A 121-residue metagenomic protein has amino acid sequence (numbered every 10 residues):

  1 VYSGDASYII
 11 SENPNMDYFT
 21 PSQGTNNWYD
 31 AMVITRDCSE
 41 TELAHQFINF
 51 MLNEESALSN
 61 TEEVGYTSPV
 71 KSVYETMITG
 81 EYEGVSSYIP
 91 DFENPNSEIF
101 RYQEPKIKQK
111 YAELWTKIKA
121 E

Functional and structural regions predicted by a protein language model:
V1-P21: Ligand-binding pocket segment of bilobal, Venus flytrap-like solute-binding proteins
P21-G24, D37, R101-P105: A generic helix-loop boundary/linker signal
N26, T35-P95: Mature extracytoplasmic/periplasmic domains
D30-M32: Short amphipathic alpha-helical segments
F92-E121: Conserved C-terminal helix/tail region of periplasmic/extracytoplasmic solute-binding proteins
